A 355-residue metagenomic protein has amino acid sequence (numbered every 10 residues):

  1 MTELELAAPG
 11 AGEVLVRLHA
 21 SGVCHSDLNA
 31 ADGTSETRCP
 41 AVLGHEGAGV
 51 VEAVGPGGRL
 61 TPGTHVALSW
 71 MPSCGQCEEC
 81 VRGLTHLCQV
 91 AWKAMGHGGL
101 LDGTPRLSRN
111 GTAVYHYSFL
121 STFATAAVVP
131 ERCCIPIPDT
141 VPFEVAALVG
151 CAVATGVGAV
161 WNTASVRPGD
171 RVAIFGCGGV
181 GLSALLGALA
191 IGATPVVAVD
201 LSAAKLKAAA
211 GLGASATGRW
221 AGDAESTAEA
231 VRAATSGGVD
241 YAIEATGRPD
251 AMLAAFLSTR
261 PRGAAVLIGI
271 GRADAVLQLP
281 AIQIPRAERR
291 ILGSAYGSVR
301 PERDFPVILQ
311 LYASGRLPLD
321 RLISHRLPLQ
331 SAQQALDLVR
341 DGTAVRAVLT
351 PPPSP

Functional and structural regions predicted by a protein language model:
L6-S21, T34-V81, H86, A94 (+1 more regions): Glycine-rich beta-strand-centered segment in the early N-terminal region that forms part of a ligand/cofactor-binding
L60-T61, V166, T259: Short, well-ordered loop/turn sites that connect or cap secondary structure elements
Q76-R171, F175: NAD(P)H dinucleotide-binding glycine-rich loop of Rossmann-like/cofactor-binding domains, especially the beta1-alpha1
R171-C177, G187-A254: Adenosine-nucleotide cofactor-binding segment
G181-L182: N-terminal Rossmann-fold NAD(P) dinucleotide-binding loop
L253-L257, E302-P355: C-terminal hydrophobic helical "lid"/dimerization subdomain of Rossmann-like NAD(P)H-dependent oxidoreductases
P261-D274: ADP-ribose/adenylate-binding Rossmann-like module
A264, L279-R321: Rossmann-fold dehydrogenase core element
